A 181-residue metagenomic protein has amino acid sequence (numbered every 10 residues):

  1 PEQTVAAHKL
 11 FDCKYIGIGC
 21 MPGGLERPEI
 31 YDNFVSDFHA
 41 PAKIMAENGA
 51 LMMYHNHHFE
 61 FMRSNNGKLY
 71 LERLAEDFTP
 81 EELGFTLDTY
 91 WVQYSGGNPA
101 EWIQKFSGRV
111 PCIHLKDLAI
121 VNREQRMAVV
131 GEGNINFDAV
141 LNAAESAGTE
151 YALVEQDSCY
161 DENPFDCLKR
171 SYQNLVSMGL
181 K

Functional and structural regions predicted by a protein language model:
P1-G84, V92-Y94, F165-D166: Active-site acidic/histidine proton-transfer and metal-coordination neighborhood in alpha/beta enzyme cores
K9-D12, N65-L87, W91-K181: Histidine-acidic metal/acid-base catalytic patches
